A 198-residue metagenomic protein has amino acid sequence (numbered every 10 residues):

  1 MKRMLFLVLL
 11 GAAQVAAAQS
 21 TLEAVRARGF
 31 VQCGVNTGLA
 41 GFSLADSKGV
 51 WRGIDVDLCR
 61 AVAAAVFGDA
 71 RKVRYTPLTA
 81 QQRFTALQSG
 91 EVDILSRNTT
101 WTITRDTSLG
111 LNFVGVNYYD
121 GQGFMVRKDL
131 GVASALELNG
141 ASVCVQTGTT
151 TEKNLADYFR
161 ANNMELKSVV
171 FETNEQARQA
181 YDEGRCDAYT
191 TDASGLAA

Functional and structural regions predicted by a protein language model:
A12-V15: N-terminal signal peptide c-region/cleavage motif recognized by signal peptidases
G29-I54: Short glycine-rich His-centered loop
V31-Q32, G68-R71, Q88-R97, A141-C144 (+2 more regions): Alpha-to-beta junction loops
G38, S47-K48, T100-W101, R127-G131 (+1 more regions): Short coil/turn segments
A45-K48, R60-R71, F113-G115, T151-V170: Ligand-binding cleft/hinge of the Venus flytrap
R60, A64, G68, K72-E137: Acidic, polar ligand-binding/catalytic clefts
R71-T79, V145, M164-N174: Short beta-strand-to-loop elements that line the ligand-binding cleft of bilobed periplasmic-binding protein-like
Q82, N98-S108, N154-A161, A180-A198: A ligand-binding cleft/hinge motif common to bilobed small-molecule-binding domains
